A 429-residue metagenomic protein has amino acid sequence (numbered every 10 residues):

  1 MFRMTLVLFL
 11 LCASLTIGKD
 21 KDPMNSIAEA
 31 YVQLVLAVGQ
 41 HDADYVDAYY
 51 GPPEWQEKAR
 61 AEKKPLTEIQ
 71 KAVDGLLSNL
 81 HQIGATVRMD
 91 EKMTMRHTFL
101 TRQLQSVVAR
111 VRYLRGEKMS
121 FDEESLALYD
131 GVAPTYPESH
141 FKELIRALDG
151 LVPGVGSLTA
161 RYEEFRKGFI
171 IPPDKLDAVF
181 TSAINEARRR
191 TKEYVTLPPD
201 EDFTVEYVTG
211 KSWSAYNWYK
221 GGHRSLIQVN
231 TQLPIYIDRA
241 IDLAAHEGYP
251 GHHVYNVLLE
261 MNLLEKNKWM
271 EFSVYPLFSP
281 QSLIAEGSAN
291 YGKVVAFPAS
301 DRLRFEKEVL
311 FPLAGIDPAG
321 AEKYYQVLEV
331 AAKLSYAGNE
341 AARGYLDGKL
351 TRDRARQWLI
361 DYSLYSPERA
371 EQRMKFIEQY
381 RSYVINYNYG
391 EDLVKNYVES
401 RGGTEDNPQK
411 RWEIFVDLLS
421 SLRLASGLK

Functional and structural regions predicted by a protein language model:
M1-L8: Sec-dependent signal peptide recognition, specifically the positively charged N-region followed immediately by
F9-G18: Hydrophobic h-region of N-terminal signal peptides that target proteins for export in Gram-negative bacteria
K19-K429: N-terminal maturation segment of proteins
